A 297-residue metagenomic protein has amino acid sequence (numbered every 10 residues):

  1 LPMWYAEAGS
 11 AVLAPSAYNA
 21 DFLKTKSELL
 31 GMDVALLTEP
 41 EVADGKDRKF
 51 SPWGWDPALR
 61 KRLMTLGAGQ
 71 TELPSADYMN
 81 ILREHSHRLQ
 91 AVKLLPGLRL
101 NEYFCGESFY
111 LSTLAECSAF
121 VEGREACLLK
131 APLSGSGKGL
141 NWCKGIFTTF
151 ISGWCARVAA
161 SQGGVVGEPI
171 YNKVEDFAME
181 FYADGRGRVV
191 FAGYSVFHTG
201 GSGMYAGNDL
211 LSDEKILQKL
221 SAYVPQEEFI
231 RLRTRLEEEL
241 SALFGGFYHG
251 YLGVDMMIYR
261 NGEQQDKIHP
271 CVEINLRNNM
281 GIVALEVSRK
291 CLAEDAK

Functional and structural regions predicted by a protein language model:
L1, Y5, L13-A119: Conserved N-proximal alpha/beta basic substrate-recognition cap immediately N-terminal to, or forming the N-lobe
S10, R277-K297: Active-site "cap" helix and flanking loop/linker of ATP-utilizing ligase/carboxylase catalytic domains
A20-S27, L59-G67, K138-N141, F177-A178 (+2 more regions): A short acidic (Asp/Glu
E107-S108, C127-I151, A178, G201-L220: Glycine-rich phosphate-binding loop of ATP-grasp-fold ATP-dependent ligases
L111, V121-W142, A160-K173, V254 (+1 more regions): ATP-grasp fold ATP-binding core
T113-E125, V158, F244, D255-K267: A short acidic-Thr-Gly-centered motif at the start of a beta-strand
I151-A206, M257-C271, N279: Phosphate-binding site of ATP-dependent enzymes
F191, G203-D266: A long amphipathic alpha-helix within ATP-dependent nucleotide-binding catalytic cores
